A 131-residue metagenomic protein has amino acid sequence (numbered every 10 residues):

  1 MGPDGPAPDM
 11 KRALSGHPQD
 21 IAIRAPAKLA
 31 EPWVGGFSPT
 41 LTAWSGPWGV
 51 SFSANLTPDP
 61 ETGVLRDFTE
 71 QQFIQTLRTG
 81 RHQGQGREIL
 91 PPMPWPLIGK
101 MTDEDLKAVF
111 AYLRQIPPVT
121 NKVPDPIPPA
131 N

Functional and structural regions predicted by a protein language model:
M1, T57-P58: Generic detector of contiguous secondary-structure segments
M1-F52, E70-Q71, H82-N131: Flexible coil segments in periplasmic/lumen-exposed cytochrome c-class electron-transfer proteins
G49, N55, E61-F68: Mid-length scaffold segments of soluble, non-membrane domains
Q75-R78: Long compositionally biased, domain-poor regions of proteins
